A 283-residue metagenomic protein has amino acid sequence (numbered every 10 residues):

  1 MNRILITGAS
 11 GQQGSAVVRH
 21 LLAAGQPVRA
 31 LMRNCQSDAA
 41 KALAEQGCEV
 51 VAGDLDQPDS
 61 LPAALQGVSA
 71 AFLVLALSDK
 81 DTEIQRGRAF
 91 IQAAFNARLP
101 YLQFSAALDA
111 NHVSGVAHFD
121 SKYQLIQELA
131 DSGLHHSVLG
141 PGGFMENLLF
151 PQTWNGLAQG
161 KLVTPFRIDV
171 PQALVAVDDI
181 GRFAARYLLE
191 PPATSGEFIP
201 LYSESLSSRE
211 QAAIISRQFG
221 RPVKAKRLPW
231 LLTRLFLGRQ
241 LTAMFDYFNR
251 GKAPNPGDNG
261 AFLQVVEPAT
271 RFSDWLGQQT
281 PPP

Functional and structural regions predicted by a protein language model:
N2-K41, D56-D59, Q66, L77-Q85 (+3 more regions): Oxidoreductase cofactor-interface core, primarily capturing Rossmann-like NAD(P)-dependent enzymes
T7-S10, S105, V265, T270: Ser/Thr-centric signal marking residues that sit in or immediately flank functional binding/regulatory motifs
H20, T194, W230-P283: A hydrophobic C-terminal alpha-helical subdomain
A44-D56: Rossmann-fold cofactor-recognition segment
L65, S69-F72, Q103: N-terminal Rossmann-like NAD(P) cofactor-binding module of classical short-chain dehydrogenase/reductase
V74-K80, A253, D258: Phosphate/nucleotide-donor binding subsite
